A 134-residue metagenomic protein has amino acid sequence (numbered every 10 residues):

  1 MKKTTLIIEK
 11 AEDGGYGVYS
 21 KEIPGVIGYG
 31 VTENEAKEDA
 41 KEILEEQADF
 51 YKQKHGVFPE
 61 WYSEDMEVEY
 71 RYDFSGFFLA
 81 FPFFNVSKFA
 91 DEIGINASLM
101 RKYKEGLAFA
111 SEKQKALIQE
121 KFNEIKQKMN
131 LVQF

Functional and structural regions predicted by a protein language model:
M1-G56: DNA-contacting interfaces and partner/effector-binding or oligomerization modules in DNA-centric proteins
M1-T4, K41-S98, K102-K104, A108-K113 (+1 more regions): Short, charged, surface-exposed hinge/linker loops at domain edges that act as mobile lids or interdomain connectors
E38, K102, E120: DNA-binding alpha-helical recognition surfaces that contact promoter or target DNA
Q114-Q119: Hydrophobic micro-packing sites on short alpha-helices
K121-K128: Residue cluster at the C-terminal edge of the helix-turn-helix DNA-binding motif
